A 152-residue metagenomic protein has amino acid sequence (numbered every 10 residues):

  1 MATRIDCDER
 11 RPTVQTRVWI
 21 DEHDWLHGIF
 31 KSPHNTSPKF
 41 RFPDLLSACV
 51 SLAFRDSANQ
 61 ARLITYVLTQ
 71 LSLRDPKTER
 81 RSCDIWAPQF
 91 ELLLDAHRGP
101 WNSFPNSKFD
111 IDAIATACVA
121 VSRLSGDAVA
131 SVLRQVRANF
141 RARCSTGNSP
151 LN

Functional and structural regions predicted by a protein language model:
M1-K31, T65-H97, F140-N152: Short Lys/Arg-rich basic patches
V14-F54: Short, highly charged
K31-H34, P100-F104: Short, recurring structural edge motifs at helix starts
S37-T65, N106-N139: Short, basic amphipathic alpha-helical segments that act as recognition/interaction helices in nucleic-acid-binding
